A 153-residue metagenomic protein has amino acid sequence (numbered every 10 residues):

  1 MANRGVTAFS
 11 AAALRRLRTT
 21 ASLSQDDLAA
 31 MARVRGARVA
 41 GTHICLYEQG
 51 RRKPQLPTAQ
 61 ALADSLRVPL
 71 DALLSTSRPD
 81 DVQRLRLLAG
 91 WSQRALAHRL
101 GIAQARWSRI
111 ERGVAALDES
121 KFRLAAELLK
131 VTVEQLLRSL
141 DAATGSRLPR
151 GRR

Functional and structural regions predicted by a protein language model:
M1-A21, P69-L88: A short, Lys/Arg-rich alpha-helix, primarily the initiator
G5-A12, D27, R35-R38, L46-Q49 (+4 more regions): Basic, Lys/Arg-rich alpha-helical nucleic-acid-recognition elements, primarily the DNA-binding modules of transcription
F9-A12, S22-L23, V39, P54-P57 (+3 more regions): Residue-level signal for the short linker/turn that defines the boundary of a DNA-recognition helix
S22-C45, L88-R109: Short alpha-helical DNA-recognition segment
A32, E48, T58, L74 (+4 more regions): DNA major-groove recognition helix of helix-turn-helix
Q55-A72, D118-L136: DNA major-groove recognition helix of helix-turn-helix/homeodomain DNA-binding modules
L74-R99, L137-R153: Short, charged recognition helix plus adjacent turn of helix-turn-helix-like nucleic-acid-binding domains
